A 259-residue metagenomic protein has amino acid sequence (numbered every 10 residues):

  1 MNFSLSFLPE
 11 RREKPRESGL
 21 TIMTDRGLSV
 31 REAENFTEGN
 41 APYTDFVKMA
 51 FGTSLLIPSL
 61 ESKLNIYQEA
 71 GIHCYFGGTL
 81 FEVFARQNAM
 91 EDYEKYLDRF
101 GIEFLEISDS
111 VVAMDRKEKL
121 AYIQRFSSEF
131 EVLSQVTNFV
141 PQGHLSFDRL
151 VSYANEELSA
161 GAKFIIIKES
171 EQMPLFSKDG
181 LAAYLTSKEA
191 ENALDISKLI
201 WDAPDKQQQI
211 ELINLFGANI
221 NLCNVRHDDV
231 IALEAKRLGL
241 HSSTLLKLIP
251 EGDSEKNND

Functional and structural regions predicted by a protein language model:
M1-L64: Conserved N-terminal beta1-alpha1 strand-loop-helix module at the mouth
S4-F7, E191-D259: C-terminal alpha-helical cap/extension of soluble enzyme domains
F7, S29-R31, S54-Y67, V83-Y93 (+5 more regions): Active-site-adjacent beta->alpha loops and helix N-cap segments on the catalytic face of soluble alpha/beta enzymes
E17-R31, A50-T53, Y75-A89, Q135-L150: Active-site mouth loops of central-metabolism enzymes
S18-T24, D45-M49, C74-G78, L105-I107 (+4 more regions): Hydrophobic faces of well-ordered beta-strands that scaffold small-molecule active sites in alpha/beta enzyme cores
F36-N40, Y67, Y96-F100, R125-F126 (+3 more regions): Generic structural signal for hydrophobic
A89-K95, L145-S159, P204-A218: Catalytic cores of alpha/beta
F100-P174: Conserved anion-binding
